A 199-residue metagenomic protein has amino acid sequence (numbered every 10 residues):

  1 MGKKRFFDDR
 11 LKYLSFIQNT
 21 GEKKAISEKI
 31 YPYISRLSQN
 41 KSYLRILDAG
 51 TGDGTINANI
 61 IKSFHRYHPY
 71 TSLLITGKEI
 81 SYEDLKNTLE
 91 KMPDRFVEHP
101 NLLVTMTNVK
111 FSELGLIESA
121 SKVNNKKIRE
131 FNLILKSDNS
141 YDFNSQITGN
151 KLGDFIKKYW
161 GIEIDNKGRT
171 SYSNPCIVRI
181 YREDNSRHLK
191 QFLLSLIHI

Functional and structural regions predicted by a protein language model:
M1-K41: Class I SAM-dependent methyltransferase Rossmann-like catalytic core, especially the SAM/SAH-binding loop
K23, D53-G54: Generic structural signal for well-ordered secondary structure
S27, N57-A58: Conserved strand-to-helix beginnings and helix N-cap segments that scaffold or border functional pockets
Q39, D53, N59-S195: Class I S-adenosyl-L-methionine-dependent methyltransferase module
R45-L47: Conserved beta-strand elements of the Class I
G50: Conserved S-adenosyl-L-methionine
I197-I199: Conserved small/polar residues in nucleotide/adenosyl-binding loops
